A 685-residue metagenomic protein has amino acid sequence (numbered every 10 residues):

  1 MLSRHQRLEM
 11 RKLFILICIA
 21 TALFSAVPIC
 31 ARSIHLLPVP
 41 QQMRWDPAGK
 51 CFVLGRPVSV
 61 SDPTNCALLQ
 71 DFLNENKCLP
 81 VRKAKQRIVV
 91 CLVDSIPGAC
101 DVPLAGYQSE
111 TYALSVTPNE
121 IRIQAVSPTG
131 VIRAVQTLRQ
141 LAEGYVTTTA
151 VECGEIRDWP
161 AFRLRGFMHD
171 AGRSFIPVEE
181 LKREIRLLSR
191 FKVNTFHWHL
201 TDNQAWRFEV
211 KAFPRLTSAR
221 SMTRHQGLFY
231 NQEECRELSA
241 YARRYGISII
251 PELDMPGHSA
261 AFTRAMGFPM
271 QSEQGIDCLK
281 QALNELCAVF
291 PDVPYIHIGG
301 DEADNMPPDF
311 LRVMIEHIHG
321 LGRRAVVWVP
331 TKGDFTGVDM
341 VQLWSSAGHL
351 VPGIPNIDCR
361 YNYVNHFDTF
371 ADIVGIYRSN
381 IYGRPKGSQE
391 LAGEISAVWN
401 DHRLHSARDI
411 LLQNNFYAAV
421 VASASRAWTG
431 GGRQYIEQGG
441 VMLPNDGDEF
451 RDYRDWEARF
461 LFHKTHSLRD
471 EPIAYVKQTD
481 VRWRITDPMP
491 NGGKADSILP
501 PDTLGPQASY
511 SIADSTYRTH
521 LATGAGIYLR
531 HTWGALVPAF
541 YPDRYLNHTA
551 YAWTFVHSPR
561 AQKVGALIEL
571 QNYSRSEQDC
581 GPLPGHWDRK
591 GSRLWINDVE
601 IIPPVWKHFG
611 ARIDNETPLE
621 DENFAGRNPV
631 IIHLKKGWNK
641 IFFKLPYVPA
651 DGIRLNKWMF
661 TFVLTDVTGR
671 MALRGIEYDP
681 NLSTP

Functional and structural regions predicted by a protein language model:
M1-S33: Bacterial Sec-dependent N-terminal signal peptides
A26-P160, V327-W328, A458, R469-I473 (+1 more regions): Acidic, contiguous N-terminal accessory segments
Y107-Y295, V313, H402, L619 (+1 more regions): Feature activates predominantly on carbohydrate-active enzymes
F262-M340, S345-H349: Active-site neighborhood of glycoside hydrolase catalytic domains
S345-D480: Flexible, acidic glycine-rich loops studded with aromatic residues
R454-N547, R575, K640, K644-P685: Accessory carbohydrate-binding/adhesion or oligomerization-edge regions at the termini of glycan-active proteins
R560-P584: A short beta-strand element within beta-rich, extracytoplasmic domains of secreted/secretory-pathway proteins
D579-G581, G585-F660: Beta-strand-rich ligand-recognition modules
